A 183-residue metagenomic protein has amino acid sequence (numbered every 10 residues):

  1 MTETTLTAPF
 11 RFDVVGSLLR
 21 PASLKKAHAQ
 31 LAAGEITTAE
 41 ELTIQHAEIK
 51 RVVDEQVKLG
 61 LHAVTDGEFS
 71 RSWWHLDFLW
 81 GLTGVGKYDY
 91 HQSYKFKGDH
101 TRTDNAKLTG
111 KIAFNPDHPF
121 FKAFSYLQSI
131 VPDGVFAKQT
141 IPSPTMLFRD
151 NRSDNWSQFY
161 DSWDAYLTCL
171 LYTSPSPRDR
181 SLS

Functional and structural regions predicted by a protein language model:
M1-K87, K122-S129, V135-A137, F159-S162: N-terminal basic, low-complexity leaders that serve as flexible interaction/assembly modules and, when applicable, as
T83-G98, S157-L171: Acidic, His- and aromatic-enriched active-site or binding-groove loops in soluble protein domains that engage sugars
K97-D117, F121: A gly/proline- and charged-residue-enriched helix-loop-helix capping module
R102, H118-A123, Q128-P132, R152: Alpha-amylase-like alpha-glycosidases and glucanotransferases acting on alpha-linked glucans and related
F114, F120, S129-I130, K138-P144: Acidic/histidine-rich alpha-helical segments that form the ligand environment of transition-metal centers
K138-Y160: Residues forming anionic-ligand binding surfaces in small-molecule and nucleic-acid pockets of primarily soluble enzymes
Y172-D179: Conserved small/polar residues in nucleotide/adenosyl-binding loops
